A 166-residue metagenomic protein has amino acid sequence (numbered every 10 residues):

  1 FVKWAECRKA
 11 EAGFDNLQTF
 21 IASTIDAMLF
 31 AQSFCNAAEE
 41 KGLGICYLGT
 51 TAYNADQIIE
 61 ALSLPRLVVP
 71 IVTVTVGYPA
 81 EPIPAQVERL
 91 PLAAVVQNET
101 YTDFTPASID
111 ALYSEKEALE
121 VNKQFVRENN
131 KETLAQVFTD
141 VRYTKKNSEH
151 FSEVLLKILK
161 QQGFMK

Functional and structural regions predicted by a protein language model:
F1-K166: Acidic, surface-exposed loops and disordered segments
